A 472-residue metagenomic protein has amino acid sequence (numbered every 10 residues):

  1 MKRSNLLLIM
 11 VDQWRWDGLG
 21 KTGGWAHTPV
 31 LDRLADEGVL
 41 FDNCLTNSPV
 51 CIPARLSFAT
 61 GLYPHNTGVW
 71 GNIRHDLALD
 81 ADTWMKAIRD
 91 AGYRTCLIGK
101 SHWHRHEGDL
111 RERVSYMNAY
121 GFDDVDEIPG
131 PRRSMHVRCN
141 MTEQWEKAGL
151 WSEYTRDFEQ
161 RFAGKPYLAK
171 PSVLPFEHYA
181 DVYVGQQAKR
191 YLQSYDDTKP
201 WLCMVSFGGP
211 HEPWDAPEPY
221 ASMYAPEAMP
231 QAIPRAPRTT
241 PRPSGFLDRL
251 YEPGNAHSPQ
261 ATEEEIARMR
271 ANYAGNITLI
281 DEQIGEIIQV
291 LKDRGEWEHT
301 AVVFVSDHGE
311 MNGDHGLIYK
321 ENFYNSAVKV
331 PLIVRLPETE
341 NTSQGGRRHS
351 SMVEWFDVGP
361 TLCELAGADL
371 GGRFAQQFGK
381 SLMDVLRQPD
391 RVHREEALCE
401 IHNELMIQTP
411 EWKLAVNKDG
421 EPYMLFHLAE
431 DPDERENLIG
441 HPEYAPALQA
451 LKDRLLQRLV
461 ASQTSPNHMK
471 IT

Functional and structural regions predicted by a protein language model:
M1-N417, P422, P432-D453, V460 (+1 more regions): Formylglycine-dependent sulfatase
